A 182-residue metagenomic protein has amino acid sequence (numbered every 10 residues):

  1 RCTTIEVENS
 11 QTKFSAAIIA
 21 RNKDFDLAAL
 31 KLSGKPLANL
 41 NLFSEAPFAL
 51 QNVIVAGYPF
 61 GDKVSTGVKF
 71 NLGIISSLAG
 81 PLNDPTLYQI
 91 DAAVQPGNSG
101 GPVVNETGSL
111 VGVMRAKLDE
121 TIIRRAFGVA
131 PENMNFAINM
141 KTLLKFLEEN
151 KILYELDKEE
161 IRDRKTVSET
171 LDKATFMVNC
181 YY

Functional and structural regions predicted by a protein language model:
R1-S65, N83-L87, E149-E159: Conserved active-site neighborhood of the chymotrypsin/trypsin-like protease fold
C2, V68-F70, P85, V129-N135: Short edge beta-strand segments in beta-sheet-rich domains
S15-A16, L37-N39, P59-K63, L110-Y182: C-terminal cap/linker of serine protease catalytic domains
A16, A28-L30, L50, V55 (+6 more regions): Terminal peptide-recognition signature
S44-F48, K69, V94, N98 (+2 more regions): Soluble non-cytosolic domains of exported or imported proteins
G67-A79, A126-V129: Short, compositionally biased
S76-G80, P85, V103: A contiguous binding-surface segment within folded domains or other stable secondary-structure elements
A93-K117: Catalytic nucleophile loop of clan PA
